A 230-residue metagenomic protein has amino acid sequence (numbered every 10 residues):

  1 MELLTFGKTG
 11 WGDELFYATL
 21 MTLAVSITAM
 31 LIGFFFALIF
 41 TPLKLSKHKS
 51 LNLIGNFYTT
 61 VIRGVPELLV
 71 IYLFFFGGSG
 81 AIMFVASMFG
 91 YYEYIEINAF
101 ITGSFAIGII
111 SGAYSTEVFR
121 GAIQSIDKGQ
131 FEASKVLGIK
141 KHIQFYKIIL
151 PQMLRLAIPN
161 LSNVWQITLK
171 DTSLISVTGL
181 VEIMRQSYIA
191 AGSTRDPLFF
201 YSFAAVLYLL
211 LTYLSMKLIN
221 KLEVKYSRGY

Functional and structural regions predicted by a protein language model:
M1-Y230: Transmembrane alpha-helices and adjacent helix-loop boundaries
